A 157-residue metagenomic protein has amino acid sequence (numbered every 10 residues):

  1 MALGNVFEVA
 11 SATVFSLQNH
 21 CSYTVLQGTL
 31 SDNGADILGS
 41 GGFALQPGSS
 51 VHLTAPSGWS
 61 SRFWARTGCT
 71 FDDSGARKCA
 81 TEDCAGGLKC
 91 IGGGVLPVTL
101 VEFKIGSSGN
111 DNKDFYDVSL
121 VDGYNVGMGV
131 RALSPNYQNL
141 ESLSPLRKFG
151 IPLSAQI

Functional and structural regions predicted by a protein language model:
M1-I157: Extracellular low-complexity, O-glycosylation-prone Ser/Thr/Pro/Gly-rich "stalks" and linkers flanking catalytic
